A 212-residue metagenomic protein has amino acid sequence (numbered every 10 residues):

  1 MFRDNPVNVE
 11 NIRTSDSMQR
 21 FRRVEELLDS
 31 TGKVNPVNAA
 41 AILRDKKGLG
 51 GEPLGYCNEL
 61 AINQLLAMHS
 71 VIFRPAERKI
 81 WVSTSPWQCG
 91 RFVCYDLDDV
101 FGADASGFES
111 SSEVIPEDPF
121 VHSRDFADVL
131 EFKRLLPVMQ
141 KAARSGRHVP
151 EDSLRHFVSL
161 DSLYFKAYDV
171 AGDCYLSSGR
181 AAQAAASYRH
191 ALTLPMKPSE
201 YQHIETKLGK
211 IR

Functional and structural regions predicted by a protein language model:
M1-A186, H190-K197, H203, G209-R212: C-terminus-biased signal that marks the final domain/tail of proteins
